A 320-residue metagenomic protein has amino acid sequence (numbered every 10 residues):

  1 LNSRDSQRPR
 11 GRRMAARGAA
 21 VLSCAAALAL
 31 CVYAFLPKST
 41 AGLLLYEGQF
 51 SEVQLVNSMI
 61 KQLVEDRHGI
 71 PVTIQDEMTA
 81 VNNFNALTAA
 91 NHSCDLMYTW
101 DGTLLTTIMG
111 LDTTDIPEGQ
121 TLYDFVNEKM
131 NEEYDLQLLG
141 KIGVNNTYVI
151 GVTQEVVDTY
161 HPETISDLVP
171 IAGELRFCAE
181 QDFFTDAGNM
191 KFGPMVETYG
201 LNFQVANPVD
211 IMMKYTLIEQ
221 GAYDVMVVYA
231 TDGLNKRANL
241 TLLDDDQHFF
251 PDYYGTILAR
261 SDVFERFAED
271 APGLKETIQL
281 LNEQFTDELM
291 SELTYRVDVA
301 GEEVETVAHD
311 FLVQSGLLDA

Functional and structural regions predicted by a protein language model:
L1-T73, L293-A320: N-terminal hydrophobic or amphipathic helices and topogenic motifs
T40-E77, G143-Y215, E302-T306: Bilobed "Venus flytrap"/periplasmic-binding protein-like clamshell domains and structurally analogous long
S58-L63, V81-D95, G110, F192-T198 (+2 more regions): Short helices/loops that flank or line small-molecule/ion binding pockets
D76-A80, A90-L105, L122, T153-Q154 (+2 more regions): Beta->alpha turn/N-cap motifs
T107-L139, L234-F250: Ligand-binding "clamshell"
T147-D158, Y254-D270: A bilobed periplasmic-binding-protein/Venus flytrap-type ligand-binding module shared by bacterial periplasmic
D186-L201, Q279-A320: An extracytoplasmic/periplasmic, membrane-proximal ligand-sensing/linker region
R266-L281: Short amphipathic alpha-helical coupling segments at ligand-binding clamshell hinges and other catalytic/signaling
